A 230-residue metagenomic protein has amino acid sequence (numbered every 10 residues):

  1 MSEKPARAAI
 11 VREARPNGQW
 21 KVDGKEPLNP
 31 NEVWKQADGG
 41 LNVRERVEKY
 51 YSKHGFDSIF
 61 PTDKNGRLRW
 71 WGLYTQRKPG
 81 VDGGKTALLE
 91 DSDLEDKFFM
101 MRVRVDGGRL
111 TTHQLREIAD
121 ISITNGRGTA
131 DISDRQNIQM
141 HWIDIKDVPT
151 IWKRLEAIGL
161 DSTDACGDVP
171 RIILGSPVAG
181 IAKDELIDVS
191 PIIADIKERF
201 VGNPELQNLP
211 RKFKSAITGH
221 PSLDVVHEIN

Functional and structural regions predicted by a protein language model:
M1-F99, E117, I121, N125: Iron-sulfur (Fe-S) cluster-binding modules
S2-K4, Q76, F98-N230: Small-residue-enriched alpha-helical segments and adjacent helix-cap loops that form tight helix-helix packing
